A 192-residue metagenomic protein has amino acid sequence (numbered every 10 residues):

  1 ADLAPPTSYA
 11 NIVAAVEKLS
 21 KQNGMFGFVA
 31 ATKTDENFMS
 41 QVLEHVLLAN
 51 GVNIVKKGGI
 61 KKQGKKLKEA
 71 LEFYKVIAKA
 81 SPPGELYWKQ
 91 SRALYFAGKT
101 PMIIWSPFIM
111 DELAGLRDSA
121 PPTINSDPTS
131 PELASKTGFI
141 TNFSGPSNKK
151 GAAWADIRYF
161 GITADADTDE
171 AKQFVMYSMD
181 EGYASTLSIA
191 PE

Functional and structural regions predicted by a protein language model:
A1-P5, Q22, N53-I54, K79-A80 (+1 more regions): Short helix-loop capping/hinge motifs at secondary-structure junctions, enriched in acidic/polar residues
T7-V13, P83-A97: Short helix-initiation/N-cap motifs at beta->coil->alpha
A10-G59, T100: Extracytoplasmic/periplasmic solute-binding protein
V13-S20, E44, K68-A78, R92 (+7 more regions): Non-transmembrane alpha-helical segments in soluble domains of secreted/periplasmic/extracellular proteins
A14-K18, K57-E85, P128, L133-G138: Glycine-centered hinge/linker elements that transmit conformational signals in sensory and ligand-binding systems
K21-G27, S81-P82, G98-P101, P131-G138 (+2 more regions): Loop/turn elements at helix/coil->beta-strand transitions in domains of secreted/extracellular proteins
G27, P101-S106, E112-L113, P121-I124: Paired acidic/hydrophobic, glycine-rich loop segments that form the ligand-binding mouth/hinge of periplasmic-binding
E112-E132, G145-E192: C-terminal lobe and pocket-closing loops of periplasmic/extracytoplasmic Venus-flytrap solute-binding proteins
